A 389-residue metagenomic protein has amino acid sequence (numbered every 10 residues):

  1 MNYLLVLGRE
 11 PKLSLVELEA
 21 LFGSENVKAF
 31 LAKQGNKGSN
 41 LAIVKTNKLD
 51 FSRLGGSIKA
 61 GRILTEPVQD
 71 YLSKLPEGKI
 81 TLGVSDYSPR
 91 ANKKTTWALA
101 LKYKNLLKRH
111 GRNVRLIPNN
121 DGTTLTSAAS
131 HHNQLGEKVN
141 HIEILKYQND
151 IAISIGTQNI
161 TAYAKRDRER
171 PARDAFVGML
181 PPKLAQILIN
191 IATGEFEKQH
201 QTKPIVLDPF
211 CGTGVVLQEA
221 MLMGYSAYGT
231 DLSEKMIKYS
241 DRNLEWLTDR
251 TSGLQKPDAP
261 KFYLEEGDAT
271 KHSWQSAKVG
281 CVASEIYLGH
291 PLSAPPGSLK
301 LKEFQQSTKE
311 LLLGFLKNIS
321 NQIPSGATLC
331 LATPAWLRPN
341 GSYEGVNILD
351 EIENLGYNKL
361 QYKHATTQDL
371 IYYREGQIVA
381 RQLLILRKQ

Functional and structural regions predicted by a protein language model:
M1-D70, S88-L101, T126-H141, Y147-Q389: Class I S-adenosyl-L-methionine-dependent methyltransferase catalytic core
L72-E77: Short glycine/proline-enriched loop/turn "hinge" motifs that connect secondary-structure elements and lie
K79-L82, P204: Nucleotide donor/acceptor-binding cores
G83-S88, N113-A129: Short, glycine/charge-rich beta-strand/loop segments that flank catalytic centers and engage negatively charged groups
K94, L99-T123: A gly/proline- and charged-residue-enriched helix-loop-helix capping module
